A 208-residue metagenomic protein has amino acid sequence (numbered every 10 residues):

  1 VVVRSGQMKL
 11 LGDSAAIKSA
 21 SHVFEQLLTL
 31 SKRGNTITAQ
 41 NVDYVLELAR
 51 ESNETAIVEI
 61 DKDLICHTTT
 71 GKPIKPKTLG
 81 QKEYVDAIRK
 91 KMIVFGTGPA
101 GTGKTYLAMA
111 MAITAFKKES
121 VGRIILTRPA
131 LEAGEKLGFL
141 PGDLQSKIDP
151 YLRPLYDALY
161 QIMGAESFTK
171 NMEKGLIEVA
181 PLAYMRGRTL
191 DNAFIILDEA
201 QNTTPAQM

Functional and structural regions predicted by a protein language model:
R4-D61: Interdomain "pre-motor" coupling segment immediately N-terminal to P-loop NTPase/helicase cores
K75-R89: Pre-Walker A adenine-sensing motif
G96-G98: Hydrophobic anchor at the beta1->P-loop junction of P-loop NTPases
G103: Conserved glycine(s) of the Walker
Y106-K174: Conserved P-loop
F168-G187, A193-F194: Conserved helicase/translocase P-loop NTPase motor core
N192, E199: Walker B catalytic acidic pair
T204-A206: Conserved D-loop-proximal element of ABC-family nucleotide-binding domains
